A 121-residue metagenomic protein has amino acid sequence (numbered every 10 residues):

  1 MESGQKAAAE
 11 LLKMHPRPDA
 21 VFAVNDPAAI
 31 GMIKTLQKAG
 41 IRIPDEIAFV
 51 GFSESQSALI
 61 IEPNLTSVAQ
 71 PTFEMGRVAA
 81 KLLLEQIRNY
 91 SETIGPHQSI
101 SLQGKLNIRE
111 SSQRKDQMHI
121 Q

Functional and structural regions predicted by a protein language model:
M1: Conserved active-site histidine-acidic residue motif and adjacent donor-binding/catalytic loop of glycosyltransferases
A9, K13-I120: Flexible loop/turn connectors
